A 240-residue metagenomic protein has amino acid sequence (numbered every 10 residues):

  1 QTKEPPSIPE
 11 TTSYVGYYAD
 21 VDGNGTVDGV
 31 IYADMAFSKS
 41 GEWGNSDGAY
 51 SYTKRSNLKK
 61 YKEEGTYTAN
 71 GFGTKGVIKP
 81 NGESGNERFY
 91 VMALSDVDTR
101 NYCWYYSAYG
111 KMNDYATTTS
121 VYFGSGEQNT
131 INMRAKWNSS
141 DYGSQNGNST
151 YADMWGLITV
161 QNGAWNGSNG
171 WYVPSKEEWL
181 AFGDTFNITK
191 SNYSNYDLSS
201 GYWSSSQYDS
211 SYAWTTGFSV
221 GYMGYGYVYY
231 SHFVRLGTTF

Functional and structural regions predicted by a protein language model:
Q1-S168, V228-F240: Short, compositionally biased
E4-P5, N169-G170, K176-F240: C-terminal, surface-exposed recognition/capping segments
M92, V173-P174: Short hydrophobic beta-strand that contains or immediately precedes a catalytic carboxylate
